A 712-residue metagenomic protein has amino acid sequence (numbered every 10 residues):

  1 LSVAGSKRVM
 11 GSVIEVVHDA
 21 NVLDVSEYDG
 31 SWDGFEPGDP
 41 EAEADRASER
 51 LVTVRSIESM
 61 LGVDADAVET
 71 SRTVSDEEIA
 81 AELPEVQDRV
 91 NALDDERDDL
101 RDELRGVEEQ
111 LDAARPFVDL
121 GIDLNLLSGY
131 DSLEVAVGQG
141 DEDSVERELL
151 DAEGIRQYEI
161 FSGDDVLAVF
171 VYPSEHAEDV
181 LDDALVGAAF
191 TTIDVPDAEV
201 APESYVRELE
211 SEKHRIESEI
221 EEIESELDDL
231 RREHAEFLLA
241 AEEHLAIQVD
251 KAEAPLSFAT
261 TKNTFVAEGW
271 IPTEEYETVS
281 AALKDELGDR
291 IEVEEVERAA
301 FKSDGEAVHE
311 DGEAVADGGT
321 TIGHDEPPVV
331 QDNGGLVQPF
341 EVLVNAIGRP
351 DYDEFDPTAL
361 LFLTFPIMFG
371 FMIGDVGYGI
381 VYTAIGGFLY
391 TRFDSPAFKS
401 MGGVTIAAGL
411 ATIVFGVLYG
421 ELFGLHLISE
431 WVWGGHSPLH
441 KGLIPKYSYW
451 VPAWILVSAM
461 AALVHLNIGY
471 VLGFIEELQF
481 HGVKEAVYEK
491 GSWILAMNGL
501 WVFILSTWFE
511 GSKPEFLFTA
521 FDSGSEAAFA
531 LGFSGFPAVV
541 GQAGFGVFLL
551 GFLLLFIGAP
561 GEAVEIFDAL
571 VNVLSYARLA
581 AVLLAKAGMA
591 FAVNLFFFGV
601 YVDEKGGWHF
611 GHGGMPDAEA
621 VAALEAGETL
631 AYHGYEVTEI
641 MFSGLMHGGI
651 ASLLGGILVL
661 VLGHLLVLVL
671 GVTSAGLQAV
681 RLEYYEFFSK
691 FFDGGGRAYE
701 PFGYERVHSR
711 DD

Functional and structural regions predicted by a protein language model:
L1-D356, L360, G402: Long, charged N-terminal accessory/stalk domains
S6-D19, V25, L283-R298, K302-D712: Conserved, carboxylate-rich catalytic/transport cores that coordinate ions
